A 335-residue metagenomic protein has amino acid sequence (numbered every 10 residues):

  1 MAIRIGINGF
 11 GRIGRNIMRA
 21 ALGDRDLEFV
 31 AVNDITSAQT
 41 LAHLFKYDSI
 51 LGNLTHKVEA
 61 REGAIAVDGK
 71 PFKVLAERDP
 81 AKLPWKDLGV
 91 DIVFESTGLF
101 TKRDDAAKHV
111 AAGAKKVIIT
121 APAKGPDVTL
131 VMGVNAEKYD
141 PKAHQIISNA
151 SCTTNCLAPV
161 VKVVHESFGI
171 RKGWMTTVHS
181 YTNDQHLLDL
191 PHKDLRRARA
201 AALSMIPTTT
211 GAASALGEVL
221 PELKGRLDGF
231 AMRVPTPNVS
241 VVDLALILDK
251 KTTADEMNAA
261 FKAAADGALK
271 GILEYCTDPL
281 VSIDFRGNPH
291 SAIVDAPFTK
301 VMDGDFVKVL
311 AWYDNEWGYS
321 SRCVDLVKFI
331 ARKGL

Functional and structural regions predicted by a protein language model:
M1-A198, V301, D325, R332-G334: N-terminal Rossmann-like NAD(P) cofactor-binding subdomain of oxidoreductases, focused on the glycine-rich
L22-D26, K162-I170, S180-N183, T210 (+5 more regions): Generic secondary-structure signature for well-ordered alpha-helical cores
R61, P126, A201, N238-S240 (+2 more regions): A generic structural signal for well-ordered coil/turn residues at beta-strand boundaries that shape enzyme active-site
I65, L130-M132, I146, L188 (+5 more regions): Short clusters of hydrophobic/aromatic residues that line enzyme substrate/ligand-binding pockets
A143-H144, A200-A202, V239-D243, F306-K308: Short, solvent-exposed beta-strand edge segments and adjacent coil->beta transition regions
A150-S151, M205-P207, I247, Y313: Hydrophobic alpha-helical scaffolding
E166-P237: Acidic, glycine-rich segments within the central catalytic cores of soluble metabolic enzymes that bind/position
G229, V241, A245-L335: C-terminal active-site/capping subdomain that shapes the small-molecule cofactor and substrate pocket of enzyme
